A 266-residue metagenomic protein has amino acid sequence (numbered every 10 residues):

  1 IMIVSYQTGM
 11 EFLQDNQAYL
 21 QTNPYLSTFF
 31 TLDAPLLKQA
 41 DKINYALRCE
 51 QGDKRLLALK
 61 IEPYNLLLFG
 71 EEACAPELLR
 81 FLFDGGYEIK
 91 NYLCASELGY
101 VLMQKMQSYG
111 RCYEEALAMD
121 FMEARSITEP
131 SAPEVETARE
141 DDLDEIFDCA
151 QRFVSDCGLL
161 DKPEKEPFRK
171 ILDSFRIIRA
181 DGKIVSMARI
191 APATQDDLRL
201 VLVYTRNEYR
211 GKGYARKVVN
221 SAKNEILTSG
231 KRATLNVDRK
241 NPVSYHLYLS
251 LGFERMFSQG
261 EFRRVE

Functional and structural regions predicted by a protein language model:
I1-T28, A124-L160: Short amphipathic alpha-helix that is part of the acyltransferase structural core
V4-S5, L20, P24, T31-G85 (+1 more regions): Conserved donor-binding loop and adjoining core beta-sheet/short helix segment in diverse acyl/aminoacyl transferases
Q51, L59-Y64, D148-D197, V201: Acetyl-CoA-dependent GNAT
E62-A132, F262: Acyl-donor-binding surface of acyltransferase catalytic domains
A73-R80, T205, G211-L227, Y245-S250: Conserved acetyl-CoA-binding loop-helix of GNAT-fold acetyltransferases
Y87-A95, I226-V237: Conserved GNAT acetyl-CoA-binding A-motif
L93-G99, L235-Y245, E261-E266: Conserved beta-strand-loop-alpha-helix junction that forms the acyl-donor binding cleft
L98-Y113, R216, K240-F257: Conserved active-site alpha-helix within GNAT-family acetyltransferase domains
